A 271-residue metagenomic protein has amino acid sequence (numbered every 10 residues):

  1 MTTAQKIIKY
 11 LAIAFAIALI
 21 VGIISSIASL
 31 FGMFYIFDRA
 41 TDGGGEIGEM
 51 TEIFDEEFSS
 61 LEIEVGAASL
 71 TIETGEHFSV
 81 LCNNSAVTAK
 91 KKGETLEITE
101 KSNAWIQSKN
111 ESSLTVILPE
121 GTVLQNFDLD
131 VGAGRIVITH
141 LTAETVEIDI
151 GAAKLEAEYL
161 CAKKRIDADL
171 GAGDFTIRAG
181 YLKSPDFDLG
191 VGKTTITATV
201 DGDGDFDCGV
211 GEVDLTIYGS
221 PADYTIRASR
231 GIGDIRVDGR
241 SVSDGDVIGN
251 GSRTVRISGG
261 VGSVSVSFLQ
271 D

Functional and structural regions predicted by a protein language model:
M1-T41: Gram-positive cell-envelope targeting signals
T2, A104, V123-Q125, A143 (+3 more regions): Amphipathic, alpha-helical segments enriched in basic
T3-A14, I20, L155, K193 (+2 more regions): Contiguous N-terminal and early-domain "leader" segments and peripheral loops that mark the onset or edge of a domain
L11-V21, E57, V123, V200 (+1 more regions): Hydrophobic alpha-helical segments and their boundary regions
S29-K101, W105-D130, R135-E147, L155-E156 (+5 more regions): Short linear S-[DN]-x-LW-Φ motif typified by the pepsin-like aspartic protease active-site region
C82-N83, I148, A168, F187: A short hydrophobic/aromatic micro-motif that marks alpha-helical segments and, especially, helix-coil
A157-D271: Short, surface-exposed interaction patches in beta-rich subdomains that mediate adhesion/assembly near membranes
